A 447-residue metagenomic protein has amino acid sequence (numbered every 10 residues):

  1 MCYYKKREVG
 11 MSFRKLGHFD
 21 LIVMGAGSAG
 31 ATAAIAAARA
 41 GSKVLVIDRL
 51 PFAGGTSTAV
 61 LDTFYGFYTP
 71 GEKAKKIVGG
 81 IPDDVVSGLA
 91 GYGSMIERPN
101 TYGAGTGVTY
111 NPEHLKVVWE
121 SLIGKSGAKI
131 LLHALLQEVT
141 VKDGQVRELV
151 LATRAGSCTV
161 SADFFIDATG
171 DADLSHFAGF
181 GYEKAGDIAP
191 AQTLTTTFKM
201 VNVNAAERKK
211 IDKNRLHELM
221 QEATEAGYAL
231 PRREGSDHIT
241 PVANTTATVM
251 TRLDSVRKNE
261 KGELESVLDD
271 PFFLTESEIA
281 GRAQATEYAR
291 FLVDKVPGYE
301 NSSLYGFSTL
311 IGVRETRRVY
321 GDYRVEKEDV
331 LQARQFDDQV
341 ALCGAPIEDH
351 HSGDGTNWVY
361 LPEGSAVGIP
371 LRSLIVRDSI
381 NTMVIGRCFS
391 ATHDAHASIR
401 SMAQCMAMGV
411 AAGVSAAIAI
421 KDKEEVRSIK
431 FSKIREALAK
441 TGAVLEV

Functional and structural regions predicted by a protein language model:
C2-R7, A36, S42-K43, D48-E138 (+2 more regions): Conserved N-terminal/central alpha/beta ligand/cofactor-binding core
Y4-H18: A short, basic/flexible loop-to-alpha-helix module at the beginning of a structural domain
K15-G27: Beta1/beta-strand and adjacent pyrophosphate-binding region of the FAD-binding site in flavoprotein oxidoreductases
G30: N-terminal Rossmann-fold NAD(P) dinucleotide-binding loop
I35-G41, F177, A411: Alpha-helix C-terminal capping segments
T56-S57, K116, A152-T153, S157-F164 (+1 more regions): Flavin (FAD/FMN)-binding glycine-rich loop and adjacent Rossmann-like elements that form
D143-L149: Short, hydrophobic/aromatic-rich segments at coil-to-beta transitions
